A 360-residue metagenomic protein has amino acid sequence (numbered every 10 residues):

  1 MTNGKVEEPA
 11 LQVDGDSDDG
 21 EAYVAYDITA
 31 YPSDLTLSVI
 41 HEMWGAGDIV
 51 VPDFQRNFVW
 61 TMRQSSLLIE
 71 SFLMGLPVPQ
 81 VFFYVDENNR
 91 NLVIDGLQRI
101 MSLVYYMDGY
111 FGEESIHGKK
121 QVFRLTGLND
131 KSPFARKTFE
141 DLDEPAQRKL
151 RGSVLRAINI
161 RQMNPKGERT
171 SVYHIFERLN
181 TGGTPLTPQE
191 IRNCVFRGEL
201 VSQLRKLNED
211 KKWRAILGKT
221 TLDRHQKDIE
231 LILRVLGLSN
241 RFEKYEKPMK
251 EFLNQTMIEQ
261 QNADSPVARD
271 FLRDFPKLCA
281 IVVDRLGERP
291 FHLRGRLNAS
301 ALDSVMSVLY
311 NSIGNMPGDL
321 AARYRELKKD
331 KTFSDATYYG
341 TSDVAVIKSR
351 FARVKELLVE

Functional and structural regions predicted by a protein language model:
T2-V13, S17-V39, P52-K250, A321 (+1 more regions): Basic- and aromatic-enriched surface patches that contact anionic nucleotides/nucleic acids
G45-D53: A short, surface-exposed helix-loop junction/capping segment
S66, L233, A299, D303-S307 (+1 more regions): A generic structural signal for well-ordered alpha-helical surface patches
G109, L238-F242, E259, E288 (+2 more regions): Amphipathic alpha-helical interaction surfaces
K247-D284, E288, R294, A301: Small-residue-rich helix-loop
A280-F333: C-terminal hydrophobic structural anchor segments that stabilize assembly/packing rather than catalytic chemistry
R325-E360: Eukaryote-biased recognition of C-terminal alpha-helical segments
